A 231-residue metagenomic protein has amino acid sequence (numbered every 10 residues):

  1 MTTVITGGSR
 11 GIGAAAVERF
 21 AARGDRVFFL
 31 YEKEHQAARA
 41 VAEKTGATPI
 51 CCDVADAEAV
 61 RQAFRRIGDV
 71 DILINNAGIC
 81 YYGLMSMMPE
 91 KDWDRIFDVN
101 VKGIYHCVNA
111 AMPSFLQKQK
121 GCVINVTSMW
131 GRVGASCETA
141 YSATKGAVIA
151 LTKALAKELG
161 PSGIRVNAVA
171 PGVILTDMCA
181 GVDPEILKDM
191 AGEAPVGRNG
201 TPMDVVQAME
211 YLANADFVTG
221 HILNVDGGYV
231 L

Functional and structural regions predicted by a protein language model:
S9-R10: Conserved glycine-rich cofactor-binding loop
R23-R39: Conserved glycine-rich Rossmann-like NAD(P)H-binding loop of the short-chain dehydrogenase/reductase
L84-M85, P89-F97, C179, I186 (+1 more regions): Substrate-binding pocket helix/loop in short-chain dehydrogenase/reductase
V108, T144, T152: Active-site helix of classical SDR
P113, K157-P161: Alpha-helical segment proximal to the catalytic Tyr-Lys
S128: Residue(s) in the substrate-gating loop at a strand-loop-helix junction that position the organic substrate next
R198-V225, V230: C-terminal substrate-recognition "lid" of short-chain dehydrogenase/reductases
